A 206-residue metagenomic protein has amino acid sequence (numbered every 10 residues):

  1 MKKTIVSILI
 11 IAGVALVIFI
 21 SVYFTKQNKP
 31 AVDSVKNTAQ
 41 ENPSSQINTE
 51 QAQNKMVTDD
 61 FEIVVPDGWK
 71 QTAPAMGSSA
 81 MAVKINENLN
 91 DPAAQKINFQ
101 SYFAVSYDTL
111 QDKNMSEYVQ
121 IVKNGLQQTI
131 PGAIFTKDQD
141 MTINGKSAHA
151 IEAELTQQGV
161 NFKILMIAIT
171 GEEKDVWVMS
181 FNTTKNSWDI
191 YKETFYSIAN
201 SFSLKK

Functional and structural regions predicted by a protein language model:
M1-D91, V160, E172-E173, N182-K206: N-terminal targeting sequences that direct proteins away from the cytosol to non-cytosolic compartments
A75-T170, D175-W177: Conserved polar/disulfide-associated segments of primarily extracytoplasmic proteins
